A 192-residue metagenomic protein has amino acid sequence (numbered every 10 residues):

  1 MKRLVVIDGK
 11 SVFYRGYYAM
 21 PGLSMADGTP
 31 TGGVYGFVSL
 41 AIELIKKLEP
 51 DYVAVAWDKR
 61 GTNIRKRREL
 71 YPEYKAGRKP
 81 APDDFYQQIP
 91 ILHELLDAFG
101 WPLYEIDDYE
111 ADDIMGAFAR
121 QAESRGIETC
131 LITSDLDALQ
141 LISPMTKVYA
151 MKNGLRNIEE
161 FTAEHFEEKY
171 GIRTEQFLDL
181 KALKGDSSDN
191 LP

Functional and structural regions predicted by a protein language model:
K2-I132, L136-T162: Noncatalytic, basic helical substrate-engagement surface that gates or grips nucleic-acid strands
D27-T31, R173-T174, L191: Structural motif
A119-E123, T146, Y170, T174 (+1 more regions): Short, well-ordered alpha-helical segments in soluble proteins
T129, R173-L178: Short, structured loop/turn "capping" segments at alpha-beta junctions
A163-E168: A recognition module on extended beta-rich or small alphabeta surfaces enriched in W/G with H and D/E
L178-P192: Helix-hairpin-helix
